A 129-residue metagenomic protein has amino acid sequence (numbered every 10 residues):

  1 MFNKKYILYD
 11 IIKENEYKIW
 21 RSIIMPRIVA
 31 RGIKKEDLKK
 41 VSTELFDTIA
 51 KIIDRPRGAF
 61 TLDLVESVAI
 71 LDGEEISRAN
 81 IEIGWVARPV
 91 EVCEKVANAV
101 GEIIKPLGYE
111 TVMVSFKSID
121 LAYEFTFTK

Functional and structural regions predicted by a protein language model:
N3-I24: Short, Lys/Arg-enriched N-terminal segments with co-localized hydrophobic residues within the first ~10-30 amino acids
I24-K129: Interaction-mediating elements
